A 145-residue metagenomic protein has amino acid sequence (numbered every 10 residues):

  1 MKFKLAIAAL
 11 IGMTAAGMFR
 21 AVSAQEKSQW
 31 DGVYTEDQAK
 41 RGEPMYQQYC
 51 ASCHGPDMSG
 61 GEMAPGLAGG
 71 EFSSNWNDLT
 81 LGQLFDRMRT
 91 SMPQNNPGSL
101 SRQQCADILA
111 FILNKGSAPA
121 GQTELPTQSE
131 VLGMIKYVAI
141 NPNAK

Functional and structural regions predicted by a protein language model:
M1-A9: Bacterial N-terminal signal peptides that target proteins for export
A8-G17: Bacterial N-terminal signal peptides
V22-M45: Electrostatic cytochrome c docking/interface patches
K27, P97-K145: Flexible coil segments in periplasmic/lumen-exposed cytochrome c-class electron-transfer proteins
V33-R41, M58-P93: Gly/Gly-Pro-rich "capping" loops immediately C-terminal to redox-active cysteine motifs in periplasmic/lumenal
G42, Y46-D57, I108, I112: The canonical Cys-X-X-Cys-His
Q48-Y49, E62-A68, Q104, L113: Non-catalytic cap/lid and distal C-terminal segments of serine-dependent acyl enzymes
H54, A68, M92, L113-G116: Protein kinase-like catalytic domain
